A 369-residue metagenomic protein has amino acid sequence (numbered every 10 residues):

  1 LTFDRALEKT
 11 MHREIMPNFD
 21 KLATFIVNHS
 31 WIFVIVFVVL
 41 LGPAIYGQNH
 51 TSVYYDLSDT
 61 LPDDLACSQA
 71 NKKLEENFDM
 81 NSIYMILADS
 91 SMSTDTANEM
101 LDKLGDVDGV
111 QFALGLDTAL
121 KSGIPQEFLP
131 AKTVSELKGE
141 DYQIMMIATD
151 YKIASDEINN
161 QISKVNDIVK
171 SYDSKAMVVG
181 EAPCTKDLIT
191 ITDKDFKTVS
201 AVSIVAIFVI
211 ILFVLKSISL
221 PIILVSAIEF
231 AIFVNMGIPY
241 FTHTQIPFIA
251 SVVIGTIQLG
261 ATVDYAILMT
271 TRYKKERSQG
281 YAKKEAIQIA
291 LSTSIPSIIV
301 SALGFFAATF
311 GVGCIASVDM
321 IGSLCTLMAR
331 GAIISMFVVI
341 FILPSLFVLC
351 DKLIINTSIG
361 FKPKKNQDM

Functional and structural regions predicted by a protein language model:
L1-Y55, N160-S163, K170-M369: Membrane-embedded transmembrane helical bundles of large multi-pass transporters/channels
S52-Y54, S58-L220, S226-E229, G237-Q245: Structured non-transmembrane domains adjacent to transmembrane bundles in polytopic membrane proteins
